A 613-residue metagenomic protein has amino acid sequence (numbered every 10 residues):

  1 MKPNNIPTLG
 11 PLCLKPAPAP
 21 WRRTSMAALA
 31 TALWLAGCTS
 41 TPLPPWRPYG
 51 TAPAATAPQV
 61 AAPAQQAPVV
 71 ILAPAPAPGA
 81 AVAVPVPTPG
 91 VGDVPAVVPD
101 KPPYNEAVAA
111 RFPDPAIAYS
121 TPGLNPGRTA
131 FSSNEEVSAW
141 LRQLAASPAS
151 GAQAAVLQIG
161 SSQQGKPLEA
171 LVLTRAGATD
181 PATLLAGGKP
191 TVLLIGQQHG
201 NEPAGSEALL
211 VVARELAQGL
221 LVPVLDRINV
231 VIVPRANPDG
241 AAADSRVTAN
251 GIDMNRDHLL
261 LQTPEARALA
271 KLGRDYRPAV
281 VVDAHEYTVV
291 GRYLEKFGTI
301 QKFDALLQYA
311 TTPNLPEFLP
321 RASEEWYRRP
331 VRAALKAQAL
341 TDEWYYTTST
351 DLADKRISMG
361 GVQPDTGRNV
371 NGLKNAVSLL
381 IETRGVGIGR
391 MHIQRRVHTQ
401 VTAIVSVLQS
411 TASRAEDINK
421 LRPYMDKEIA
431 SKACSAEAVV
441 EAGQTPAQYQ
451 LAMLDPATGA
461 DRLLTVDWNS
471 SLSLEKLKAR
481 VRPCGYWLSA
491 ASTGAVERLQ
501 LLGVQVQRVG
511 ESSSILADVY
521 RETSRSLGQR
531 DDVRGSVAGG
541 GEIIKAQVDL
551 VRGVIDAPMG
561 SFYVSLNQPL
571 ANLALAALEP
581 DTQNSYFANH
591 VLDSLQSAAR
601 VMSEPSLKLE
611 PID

Functional and structural regions predicted by a protein language model:
K2-G10, L14, P18-R23, T39-D613: Structured catalytic-domain cores with a bias toward divalent-metal coordination
S25-A30: Sec-dependent signal peptide hydrophobic core
W34-G37: C-terminal motif of bacterial Sec signal peptides marking the signal peptidase cleavage site
